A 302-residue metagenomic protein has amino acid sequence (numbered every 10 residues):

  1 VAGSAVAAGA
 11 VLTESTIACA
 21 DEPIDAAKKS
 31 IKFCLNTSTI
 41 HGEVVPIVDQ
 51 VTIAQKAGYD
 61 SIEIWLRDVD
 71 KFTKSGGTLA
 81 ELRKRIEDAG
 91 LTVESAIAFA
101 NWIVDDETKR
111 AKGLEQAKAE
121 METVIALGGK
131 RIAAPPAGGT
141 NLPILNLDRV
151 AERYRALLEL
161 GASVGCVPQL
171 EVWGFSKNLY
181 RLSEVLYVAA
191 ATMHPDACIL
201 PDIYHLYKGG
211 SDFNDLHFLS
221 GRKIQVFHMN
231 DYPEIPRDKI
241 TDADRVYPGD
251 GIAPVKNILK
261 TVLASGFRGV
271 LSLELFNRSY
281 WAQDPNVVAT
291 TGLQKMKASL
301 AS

Functional and structural regions predicted by a protein language model:
V1-A57, L179-P201, H205-S302: Histidine-acidic metal/acid-base catalytic patches
G3-E14, D21-K28, V51, R85-T92 (+2 more regions): Active-site acidic/histidine proton-transfer and metal-coordination neighborhood in alpha/beta enzyme cores
T39-H41, L66-D68, F99-W102, P136-T140 (+4 more regions): Active-site-proximal loop/turn and secondary-structure-junction residues that shape catalytic pockets, frequently
V48-R67, G128: Catalytic domains of carbohydrate-active enzymes, especially glycoside hydrolases
E63, S95-I97, A133, Q169 (+2 more regions): Conserved beta-strand positions in the central sheet of alpha/beta enzyme cores
E63-I86, P136-L142: Glycine-rich, proline-tolerant flexible connector loops at the mouths of alpha/beta enzymes
D68-D70, N101-E107, T140-I144, K208-G209 (+2 more regions): A short acidic, helix-capping loop that chelates divalent metal ions and anchors anionic groups
G77-D88, R153-G161, D215, N257-T261: Catalytic-core regions built around general acid/base machinery
